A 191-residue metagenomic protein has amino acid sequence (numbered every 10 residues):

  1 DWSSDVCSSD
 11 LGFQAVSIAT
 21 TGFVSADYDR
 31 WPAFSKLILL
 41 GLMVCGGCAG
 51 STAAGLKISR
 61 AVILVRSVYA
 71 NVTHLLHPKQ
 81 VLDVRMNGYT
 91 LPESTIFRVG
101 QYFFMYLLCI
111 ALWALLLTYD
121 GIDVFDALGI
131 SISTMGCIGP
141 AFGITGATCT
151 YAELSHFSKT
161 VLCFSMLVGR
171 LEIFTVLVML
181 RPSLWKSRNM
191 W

Functional and structural regions predicted by a protein language model:
S4-W191: Membrane-proximal intracellular helices of multi-pass ion channels
